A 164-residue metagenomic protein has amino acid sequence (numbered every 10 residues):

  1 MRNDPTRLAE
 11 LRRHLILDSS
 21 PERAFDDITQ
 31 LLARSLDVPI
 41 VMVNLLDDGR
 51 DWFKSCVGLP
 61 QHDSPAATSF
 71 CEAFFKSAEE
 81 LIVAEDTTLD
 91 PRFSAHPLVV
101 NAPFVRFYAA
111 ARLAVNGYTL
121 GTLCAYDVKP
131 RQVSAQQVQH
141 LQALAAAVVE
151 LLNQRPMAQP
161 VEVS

Functional and structural regions predicted by a protein language model:
M1-S69, V138, A143-A147, L151-S164: Intrinsically disordered, low-complexity terminal regulatory regions
I40, A110, T122: Short hydrophobic/aromatic beta-strand element in the GNAT-like acyltransferase core that lines or flanks the acyl-donor
I40, L46, R50-C56, Q61-R106: Regulatory sensory and allosteric helical modules in signal-transduction proteins and certain transcription factors
D48, V128-P130: Short coil/turn motifs at secondary-structure junctions
R106-A114: A short, aliphatic-rich beta-strand micro-motif
L113-D127: Sensory-domain boundary capping and coupling elements
R131-Q132, L151: Sensory-module boundary signal marking interfaces of small helical input modules and downstream signaling cores
